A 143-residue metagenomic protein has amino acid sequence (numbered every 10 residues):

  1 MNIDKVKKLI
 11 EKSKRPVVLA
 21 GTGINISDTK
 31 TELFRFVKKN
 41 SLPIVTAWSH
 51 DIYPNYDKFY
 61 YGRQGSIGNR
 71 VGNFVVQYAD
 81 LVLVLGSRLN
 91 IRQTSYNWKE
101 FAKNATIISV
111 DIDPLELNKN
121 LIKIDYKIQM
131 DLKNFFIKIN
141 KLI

Functional and structural regions predicted by a protein language model:
M1-K14, K138-L142: Cofactor-/ligand-binding subdomain signature composed of acidic, glycine-rich, tryptophan-containing flexible loops
N2, T31, K38-K39, N97 (+2 more regions): Serine/threonine-rich low-complexity intrinsically disordered regions
N2-I3, N40-V45, A102-S109: Short, functional N-terminal and low-complexity linear motifs
N2-V6, E32, N69-R70, R92-T94: Glycine-rich, charged/polar anion/phosphate-binding loops that engage phosphate groups from diverse ligands
L9-A79: Anionic-ligand anchoring segments at beta-strand to alpha-helix junctions in alpha/beta enzyme folds, i.e., glycine
H50-I143: Glycine-rich, acidic loop regions that bind phosphate or pyrophosphate groups
